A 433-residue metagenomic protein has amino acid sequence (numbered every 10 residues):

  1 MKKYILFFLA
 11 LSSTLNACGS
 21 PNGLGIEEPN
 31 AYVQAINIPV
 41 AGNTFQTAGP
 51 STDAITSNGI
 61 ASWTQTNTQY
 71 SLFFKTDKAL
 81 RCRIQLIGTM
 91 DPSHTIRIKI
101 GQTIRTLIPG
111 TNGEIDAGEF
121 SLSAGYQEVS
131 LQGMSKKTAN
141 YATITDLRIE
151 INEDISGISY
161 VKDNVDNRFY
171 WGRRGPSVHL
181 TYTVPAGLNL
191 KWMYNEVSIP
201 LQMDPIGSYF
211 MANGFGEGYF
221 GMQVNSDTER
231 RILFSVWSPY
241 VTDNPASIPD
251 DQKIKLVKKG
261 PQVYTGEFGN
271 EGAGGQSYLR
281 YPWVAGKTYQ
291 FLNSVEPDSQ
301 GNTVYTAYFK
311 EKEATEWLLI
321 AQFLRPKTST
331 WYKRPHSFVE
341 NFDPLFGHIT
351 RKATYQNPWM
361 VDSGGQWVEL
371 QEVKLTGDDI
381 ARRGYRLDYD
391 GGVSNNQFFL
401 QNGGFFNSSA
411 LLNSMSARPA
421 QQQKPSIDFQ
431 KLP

Functional and structural regions predicted by a protein language model:
M1-Y4: Positively charged n-region of N-terminal signal peptides that target proteins for export
L6-F7, C18, M415, Q430: Intrinsic disorder/low-complexity detector
L9-N30: Bacterial Sec-dependent N-terminal signal peptides
G23-P282, L292-P297, G301-P433: Extracytoplasmic
